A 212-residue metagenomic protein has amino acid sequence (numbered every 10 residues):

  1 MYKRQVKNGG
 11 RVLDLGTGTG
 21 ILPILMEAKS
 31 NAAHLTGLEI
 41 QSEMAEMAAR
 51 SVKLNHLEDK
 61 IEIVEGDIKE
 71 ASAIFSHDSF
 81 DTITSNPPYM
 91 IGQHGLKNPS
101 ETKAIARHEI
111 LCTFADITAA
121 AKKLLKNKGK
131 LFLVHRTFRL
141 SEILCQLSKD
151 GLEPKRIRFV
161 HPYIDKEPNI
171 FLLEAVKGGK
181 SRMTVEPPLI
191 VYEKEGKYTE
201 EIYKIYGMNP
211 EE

Functional and structural regions predicted by a protein language model:
K3-L96, A119: Conserved SAM/SAH cofactor-binding pocket of Class I
S30, S76-H77, D165-N169, M183: A generic structural micro-feature
E39, E109, E142, E174: Acidic-residue sensor for enzyme active/binding pockets
P87-D116: Mobile active-site "lid"/loop adjacent to the S-adenosyl-L-methionine
L111-H161, K166-P168: Conserved Class I SAM-dependent methyltransferase catalytic core
E167-E212: SAM/dcSAM-binding transferase cores
